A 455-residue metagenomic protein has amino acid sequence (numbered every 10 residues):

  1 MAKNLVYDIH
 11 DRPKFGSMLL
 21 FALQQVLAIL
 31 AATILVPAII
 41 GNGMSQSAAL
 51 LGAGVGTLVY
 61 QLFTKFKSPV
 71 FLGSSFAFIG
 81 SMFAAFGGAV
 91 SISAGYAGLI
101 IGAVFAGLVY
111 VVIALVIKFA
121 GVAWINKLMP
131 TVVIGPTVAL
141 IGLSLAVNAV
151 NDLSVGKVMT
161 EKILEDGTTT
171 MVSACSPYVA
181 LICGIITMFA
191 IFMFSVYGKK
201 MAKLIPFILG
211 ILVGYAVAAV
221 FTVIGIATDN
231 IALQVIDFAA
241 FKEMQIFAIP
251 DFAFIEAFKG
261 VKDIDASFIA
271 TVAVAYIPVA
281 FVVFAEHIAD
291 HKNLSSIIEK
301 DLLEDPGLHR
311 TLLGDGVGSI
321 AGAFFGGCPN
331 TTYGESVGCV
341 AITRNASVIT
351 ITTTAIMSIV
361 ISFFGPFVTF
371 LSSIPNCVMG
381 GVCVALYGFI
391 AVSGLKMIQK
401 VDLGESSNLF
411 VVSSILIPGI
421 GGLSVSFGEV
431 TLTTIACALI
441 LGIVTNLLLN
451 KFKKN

Functional and structural regions predicted by a protein language model:
M1-L20, M159-M171, T228-K259, S296-D301 (+1 more regions): Intrinsically disordered, low-complexity non-transmembrane regions of multi-pass membrane transporters
A2-G16, V36, G43, F78-S93 (+1 more regions): Transmembrane alpha-helical segments and their short flanking loops that form helix-hairpins/helix-helix interfaces
V6, H10-F15, I39-V59, A275-V348: Membrane-embedded helical hairpins/re-entrant loop segments and their flanking transmembrane helices within multi-pass
M18, A22-A38, I264-A289: Core transmembrane alpha-helical segments of multi-pass membrane transporters/permeases
M18-G184, F363-P366, S373, C377 (+4 more regions): Early transmembrane hairpin of solute transport permeases
I34-I39, V70-G87, A289-I298, P329-I342 (+2 more regions): Re-entrant/interfacial helical elements at transmembrane boundaries that shape and gate the permeation pathway
I39-M44, C175-V179, A190-F254, K259 (+3 more regions): Flexible hinge motifs at transmembrane-helix junctions and intramembrane kinks/re-entrant loops in multi-pass membrane
G56-S68, V111-I125, F189-K200, I288-E299 (+4 more regions): C-terminal ends of transmembrane helices
